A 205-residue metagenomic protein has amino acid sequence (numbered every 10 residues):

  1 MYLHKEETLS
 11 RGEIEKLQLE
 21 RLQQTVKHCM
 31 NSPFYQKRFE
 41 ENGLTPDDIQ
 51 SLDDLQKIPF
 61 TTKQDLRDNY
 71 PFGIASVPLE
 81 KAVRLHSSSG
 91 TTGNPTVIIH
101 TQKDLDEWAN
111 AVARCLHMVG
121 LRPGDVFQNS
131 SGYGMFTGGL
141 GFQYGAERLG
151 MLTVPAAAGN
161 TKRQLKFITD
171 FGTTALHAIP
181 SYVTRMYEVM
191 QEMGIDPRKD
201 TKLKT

Functional and structural regions predicted by a protein language model:
M1-S87, G93-N110, H117-M118: Nucleotide 5′-phosphate-binding alpha/beta core
Q24, K37, L140-T205: Conserved adenylate-forming
C29, S88, F127, L176: Residue-level signal for inorganic ion chemistry
D53, A109-V126, N160-T173: Conserved ATP-dependent adenylate/AMP-binding module captured primarily in the ANL superfamily
A82, L105, G132-G134, G159 (+1 more regions): Short glycine-enriched loops at secondary-structure junctions
V97-T101, L121, G138-G141, K166: Short, conserved acidic/polar surface loops in the N-terminal third of protein domains
L105-M118, M135, M186-E192: Short, composition-biased local secondary-structure segments
H117-T153: Conserved AMP-binding loop of ANL adenylate-forming enzymes
